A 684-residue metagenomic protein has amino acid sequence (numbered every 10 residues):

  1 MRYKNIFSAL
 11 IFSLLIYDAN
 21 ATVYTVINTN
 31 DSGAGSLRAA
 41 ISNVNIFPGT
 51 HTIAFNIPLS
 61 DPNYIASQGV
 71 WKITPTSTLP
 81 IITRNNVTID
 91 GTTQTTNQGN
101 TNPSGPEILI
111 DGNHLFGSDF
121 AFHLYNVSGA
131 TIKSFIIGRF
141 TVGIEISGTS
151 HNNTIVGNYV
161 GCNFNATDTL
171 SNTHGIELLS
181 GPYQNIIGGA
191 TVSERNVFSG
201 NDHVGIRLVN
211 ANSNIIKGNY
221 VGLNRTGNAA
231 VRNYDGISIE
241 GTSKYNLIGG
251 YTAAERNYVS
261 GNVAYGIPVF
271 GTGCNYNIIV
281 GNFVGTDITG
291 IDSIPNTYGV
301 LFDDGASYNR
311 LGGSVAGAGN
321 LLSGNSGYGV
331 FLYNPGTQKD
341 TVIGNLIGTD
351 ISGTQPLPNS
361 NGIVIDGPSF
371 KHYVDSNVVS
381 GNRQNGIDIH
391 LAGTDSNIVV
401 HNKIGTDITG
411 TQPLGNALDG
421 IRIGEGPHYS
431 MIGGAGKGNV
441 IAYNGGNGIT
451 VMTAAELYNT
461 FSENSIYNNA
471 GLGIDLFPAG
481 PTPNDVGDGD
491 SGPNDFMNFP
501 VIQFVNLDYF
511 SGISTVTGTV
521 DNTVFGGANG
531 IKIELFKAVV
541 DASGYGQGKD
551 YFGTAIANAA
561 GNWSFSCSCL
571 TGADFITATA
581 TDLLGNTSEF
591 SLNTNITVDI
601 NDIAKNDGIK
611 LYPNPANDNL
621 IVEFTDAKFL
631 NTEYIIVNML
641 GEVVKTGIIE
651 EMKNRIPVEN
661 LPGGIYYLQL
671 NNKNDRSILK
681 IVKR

Functional and structural regions predicted by a protein language model:
M1-T22, L670, I678: Bacterial Sec-dependent N-terminal signal peptides
N20-T22, L592-N606: Low-complexity, Pro/Thr/Ser/Gly/Ala-rich linker/spacer regions in secreted, extracellular modular proteins
A21-V156, C162-N172, R195-G200, L223-R232 (+11 more regions): N-terminal, post-signal-peptide segments of secreted/periplasmic proteins
I27, D90, D111, G161 (+23 more regions): Residue-level detector of conserved, well-ordered beta-strand and adjacent loop positions that form binding/recognition
V44-N45, N334, L391, T453 (+6 more regions): Non-cytosolic beta-sheet module surface loops
I89, A130-I132, S150, T154-V156 (+20 more regions): All-beta strand scaffolds that present successive hydrophobic residues in beta-strands
F116-N126, F140-T149, N153, T169-N185 (+10 more regions): Repeated polar recognition positions within modular binding domains
I603-Y612, A616-R684: C-terminal outer-membrane/trafficking sorting elements
